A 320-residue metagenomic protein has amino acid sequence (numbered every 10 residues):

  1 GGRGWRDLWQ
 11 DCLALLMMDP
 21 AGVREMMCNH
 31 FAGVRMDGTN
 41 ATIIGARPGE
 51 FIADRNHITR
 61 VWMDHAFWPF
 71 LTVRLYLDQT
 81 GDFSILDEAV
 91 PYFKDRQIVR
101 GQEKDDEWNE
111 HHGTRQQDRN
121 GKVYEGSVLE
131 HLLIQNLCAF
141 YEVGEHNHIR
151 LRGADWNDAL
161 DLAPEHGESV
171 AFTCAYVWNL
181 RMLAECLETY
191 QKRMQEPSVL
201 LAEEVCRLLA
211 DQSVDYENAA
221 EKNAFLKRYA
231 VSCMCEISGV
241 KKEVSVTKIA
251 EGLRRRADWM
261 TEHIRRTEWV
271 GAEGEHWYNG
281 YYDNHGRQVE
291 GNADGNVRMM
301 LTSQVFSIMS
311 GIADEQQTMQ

Functional and structural regions predicted by a protein language model:
G1-Q320: Acidic, mature catalytic/reactive cores of soluble proteins
